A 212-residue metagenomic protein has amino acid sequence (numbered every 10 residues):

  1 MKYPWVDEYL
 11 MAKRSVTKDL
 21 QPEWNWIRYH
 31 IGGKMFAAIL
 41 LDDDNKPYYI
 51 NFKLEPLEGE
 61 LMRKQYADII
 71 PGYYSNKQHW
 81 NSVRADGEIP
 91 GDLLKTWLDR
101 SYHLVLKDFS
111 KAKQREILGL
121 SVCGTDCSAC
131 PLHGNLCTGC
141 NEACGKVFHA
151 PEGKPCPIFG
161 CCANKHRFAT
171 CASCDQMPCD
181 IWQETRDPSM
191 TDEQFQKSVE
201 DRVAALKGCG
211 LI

Functional and structural regions predicted by a protein language model:
M1-S121, E152-P155, C179, P188-L211: Charge-dense, helix-prone N-terminal extensions
L118-I212: Long, distal/terminal scaffolding or interaction modules with repetitive or compositionally biased sequence
